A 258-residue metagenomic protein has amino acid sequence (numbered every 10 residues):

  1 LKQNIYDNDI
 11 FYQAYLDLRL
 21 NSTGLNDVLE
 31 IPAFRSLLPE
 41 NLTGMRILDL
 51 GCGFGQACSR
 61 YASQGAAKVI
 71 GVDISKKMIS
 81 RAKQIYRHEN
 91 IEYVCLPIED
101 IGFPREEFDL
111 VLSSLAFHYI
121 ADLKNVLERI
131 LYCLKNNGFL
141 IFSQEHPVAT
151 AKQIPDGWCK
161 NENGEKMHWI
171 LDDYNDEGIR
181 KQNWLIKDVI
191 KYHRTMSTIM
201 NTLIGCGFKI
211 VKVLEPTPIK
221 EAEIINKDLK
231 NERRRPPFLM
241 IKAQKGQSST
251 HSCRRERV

Functional and structural regions predicted by a protein language model:
L1-L42, Q56-R60, R81: Conserved class I S-adenosyl-L-methionine
L48-L50, F54-D100: Class I SAM-dependent methyltransferase SAM/SAH-binding core
G102-V111: A short acidic, Gly/Pro-enriched loop at the edge of an enzyme's catalytic core that lines a small-molecule cofactor
L110-L123: A short SAM/SAH-binding and catalytic strip from SAM-dependent methyltransferases
K124-F139: A short glycine-rich, Lys/Arg-flanked "PGG" loop and its adjoining helix->strand segment in the class I
I141-G178: Conserved class I S-adenosyl-L-methionine
Q144, V148-A151, N183-S197: Acceptor-substrate binding/catalytic loop of class I
I179, K191-V213: Short alpha-helix
